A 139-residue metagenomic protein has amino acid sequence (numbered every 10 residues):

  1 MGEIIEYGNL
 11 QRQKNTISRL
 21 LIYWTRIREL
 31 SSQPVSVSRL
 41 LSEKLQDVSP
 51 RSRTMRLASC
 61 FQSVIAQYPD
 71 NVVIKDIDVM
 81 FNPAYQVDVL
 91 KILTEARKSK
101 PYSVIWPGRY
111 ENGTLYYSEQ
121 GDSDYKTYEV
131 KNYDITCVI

Functional and structural regions predicted by a protein language model:
M1-A66, T114-K126, Y133-I139: Extended, compositionally biased accessory segments flanking or bridging domains
R19-L21, Y68-I74, K100-V104: Generic beta-sheet signal
I22-R26, S38, D76-N82, W106-G108: Structural motif
Q67-Y85: Conserved P-loop NTPase "ATPase switch" module shared by AAA+ and STAND
V79-I139: Replace "adjacent to P-loop NTPase cores in ATP/GTP-dependent enzymes" with "adjacent to NTP-binding cores
